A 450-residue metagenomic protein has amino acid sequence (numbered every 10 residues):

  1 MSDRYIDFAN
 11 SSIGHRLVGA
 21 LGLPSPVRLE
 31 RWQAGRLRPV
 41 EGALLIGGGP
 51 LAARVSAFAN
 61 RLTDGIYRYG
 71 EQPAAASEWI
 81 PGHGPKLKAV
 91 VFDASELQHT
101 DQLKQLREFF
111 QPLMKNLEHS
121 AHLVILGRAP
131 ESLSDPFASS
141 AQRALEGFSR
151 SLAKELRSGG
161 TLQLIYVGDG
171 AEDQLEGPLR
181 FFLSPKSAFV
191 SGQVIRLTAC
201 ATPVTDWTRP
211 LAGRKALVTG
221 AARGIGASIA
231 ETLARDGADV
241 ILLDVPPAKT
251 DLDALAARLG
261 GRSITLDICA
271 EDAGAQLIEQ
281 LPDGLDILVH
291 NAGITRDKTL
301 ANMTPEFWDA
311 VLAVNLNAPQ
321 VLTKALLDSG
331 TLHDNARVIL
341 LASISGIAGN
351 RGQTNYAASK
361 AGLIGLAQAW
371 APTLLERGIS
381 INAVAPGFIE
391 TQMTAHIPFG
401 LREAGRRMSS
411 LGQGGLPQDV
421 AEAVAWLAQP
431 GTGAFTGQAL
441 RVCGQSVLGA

Functional and structural regions predicted by a protein language model:
T63-Q72, A238-D253: Conserved glycine-rich Rossmann-like NAD(P)H-binding loop of the short-chain dehydrogenase/reductase
P81-S120, V124, F137-A138, I294 (+3 more regions): Catalytic Tyr-X3-Lys loop
A141-L145, T323, S359-G362, A367: Active-site helix of classical SDR
K154-E155, D328, P372-T373, G433: Alpha-helical segment proximal to the catalytic Tyr-Lys
S158-T161, F189-G192, N335, L375 (+2 more regions): Short, small/polar-rich loop/turn modules that mediate ligand/substrate recognition or access, typified
D169-L175, S409-V420, G431: A conserved structural motif in NAD(P)-dependent oxidoreductases
S191-A212, T436-A450: Short C-terminal tail/terminal secondary-structure segment of NAD(P)H-dependent dehydrogenase/reductase domains
S343: Residue(s) in the substrate-gating loop at a strand-loop-helix junction that position the organic substrate next
